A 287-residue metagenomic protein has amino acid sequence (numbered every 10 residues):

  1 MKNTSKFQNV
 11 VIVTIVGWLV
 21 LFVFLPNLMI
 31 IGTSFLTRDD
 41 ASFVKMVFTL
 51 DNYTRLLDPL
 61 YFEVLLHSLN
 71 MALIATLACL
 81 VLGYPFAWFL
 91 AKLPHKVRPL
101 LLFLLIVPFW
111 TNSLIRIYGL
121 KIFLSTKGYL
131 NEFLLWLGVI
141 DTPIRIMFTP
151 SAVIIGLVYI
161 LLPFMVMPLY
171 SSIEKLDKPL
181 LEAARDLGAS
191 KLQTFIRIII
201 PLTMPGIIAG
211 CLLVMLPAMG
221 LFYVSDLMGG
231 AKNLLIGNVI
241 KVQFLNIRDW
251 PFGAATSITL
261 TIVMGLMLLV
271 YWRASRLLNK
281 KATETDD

Functional and structural regions predicted by a protein language model:
M1-I30, P99, F103, T261: N-terminal signal-anchor/first transmembrane alpha helix
K2-K6, V10-T14, L36, Y170-R185 (+1 more regions): C-terminal transmembrane helix and the adjacent membrane-cytosol boundary/short C-terminal tail of inner/organellar
K2-Q8, Y53-L60, A218, D226-R273: Interhelical loop and adjacent transmembrane-helix boundary motif in polytopic membrane transport permeases
I15-F24, F103, V107, Y159 (+2 more regions): Transmembrane alpha-helices
F24-Y61, F123, K127-G128, G230: Short membrane-interfacial helix/loop motifs at transmembrane-helix boundaries
P26, I30-T33, R38-D39, I115-I117 (+2 more regions): Non-cytoplasmic
L50, I117-V158, L192, M228-K232: Membrane-interfacial helix termini and adjacent extracytoplasmic/periplasmic loops of multi-pass transporters
P59-K92: Transmembrane alpha-helix signature in integral membrane proteins
